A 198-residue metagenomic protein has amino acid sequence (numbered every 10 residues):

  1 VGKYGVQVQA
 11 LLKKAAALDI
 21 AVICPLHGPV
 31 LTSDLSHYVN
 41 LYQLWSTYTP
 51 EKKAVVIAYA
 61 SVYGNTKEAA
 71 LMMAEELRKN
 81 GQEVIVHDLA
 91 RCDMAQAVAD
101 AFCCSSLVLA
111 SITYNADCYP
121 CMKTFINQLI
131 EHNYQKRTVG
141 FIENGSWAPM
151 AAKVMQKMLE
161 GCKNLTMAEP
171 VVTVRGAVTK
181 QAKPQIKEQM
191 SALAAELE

Functional and structural regions predicted by a protein language model:
V1-G2, Y48-P50: Active-site-proximal loop/helix segment associated with metal-binding centers of metalloenzymes
V1-V30, M72-H87, A97-E198: FMN-binding flavodoxin-like domain, especially the glycine-rich phosphate-binding loop
I20-T49: Short, structured interface segments
L35-S36, E68, A152: A short acidic (Asp/Glu
N40, H87-C92: Short gly/ser/thr-rich secondary-structure transition/capping motifs
A54-A58, G140: Conserved beta-strand elements of the Class I
A58-N80: Short, charged N-terminal beta->alpha structural module
Y59-V62, L89, E143-N144: Cofactor-binding loop segments of dinucleotide-utilizing enzymes, especially the Rossmann-like FAD- and NAD(P)+-binding
